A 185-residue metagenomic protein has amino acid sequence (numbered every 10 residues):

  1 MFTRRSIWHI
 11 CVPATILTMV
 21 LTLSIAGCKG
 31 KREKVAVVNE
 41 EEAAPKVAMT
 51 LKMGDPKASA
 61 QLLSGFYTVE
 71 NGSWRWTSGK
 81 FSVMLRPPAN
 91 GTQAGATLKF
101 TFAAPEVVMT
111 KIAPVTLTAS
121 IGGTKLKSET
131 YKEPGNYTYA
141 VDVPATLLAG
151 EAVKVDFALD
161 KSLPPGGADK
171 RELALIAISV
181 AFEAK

Functional and structural regions predicted by a protein language model:
M1-I10: N-terminal secretory signal peptides that target proteins for export/translocation
S24-G27: C-terminal motif of bacterial Sec signal peptides marking the signal peptidase cleavage site
K29-G95, V107-T110, P114, L163-K185: Glycan-recognition and processing domains
Q93-G95, N136, G150-A152: Extracellular Ig-like/FN3 beta-sandwich strand-entry sites
T101-V107: Solvent-exposed strand-to-loop "edge" motifs in beta-rich extracellular domains
T110-T124: Short, surface-exposed beta-strand/strand-loop-strand elements in extracellular ectodomains
T124-L148: Extracellular carbohydrate recognition and processing domains and analogous Trp-centered ligand-binding platforms
G150-P164: Cysteine-clustered segments with highest specificity for TGF-beta superfamily mature ligands
